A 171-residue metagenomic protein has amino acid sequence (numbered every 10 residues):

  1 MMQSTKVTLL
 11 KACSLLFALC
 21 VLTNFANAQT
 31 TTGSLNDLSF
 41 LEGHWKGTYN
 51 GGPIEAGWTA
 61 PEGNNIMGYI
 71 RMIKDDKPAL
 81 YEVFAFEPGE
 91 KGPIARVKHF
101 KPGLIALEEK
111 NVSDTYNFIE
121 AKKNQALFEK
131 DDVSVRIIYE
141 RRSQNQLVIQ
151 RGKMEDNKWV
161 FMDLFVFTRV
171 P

Functional and structural regions predicted by a protein language model:
M2-S14: Bacterial N-terminal signal peptides that target proteins for export
A12-N24: Bacterial N-terminal signal peptides
A26-A28: Boundary at the C-terminal end of the N-terminal hydrophobic targeting segment
T30-H44, P88: N-terminal helix-cap/turn-to-beta initiation motif at the start of protein domains
T48-K130: Central antiparallel beta-sheet cores of small beta-barrel/beta-sandwich binding domains
I54-A56, E82, V135-I137, F161-F165: Short beta-strand segments
F128-E129, I137-E140: Exposed beta-sheet edge/beta-hairpin loop segments within beta-rich domains
R142, Q146-V148, K153-P171: Edge beta-strand at a domain terminus
